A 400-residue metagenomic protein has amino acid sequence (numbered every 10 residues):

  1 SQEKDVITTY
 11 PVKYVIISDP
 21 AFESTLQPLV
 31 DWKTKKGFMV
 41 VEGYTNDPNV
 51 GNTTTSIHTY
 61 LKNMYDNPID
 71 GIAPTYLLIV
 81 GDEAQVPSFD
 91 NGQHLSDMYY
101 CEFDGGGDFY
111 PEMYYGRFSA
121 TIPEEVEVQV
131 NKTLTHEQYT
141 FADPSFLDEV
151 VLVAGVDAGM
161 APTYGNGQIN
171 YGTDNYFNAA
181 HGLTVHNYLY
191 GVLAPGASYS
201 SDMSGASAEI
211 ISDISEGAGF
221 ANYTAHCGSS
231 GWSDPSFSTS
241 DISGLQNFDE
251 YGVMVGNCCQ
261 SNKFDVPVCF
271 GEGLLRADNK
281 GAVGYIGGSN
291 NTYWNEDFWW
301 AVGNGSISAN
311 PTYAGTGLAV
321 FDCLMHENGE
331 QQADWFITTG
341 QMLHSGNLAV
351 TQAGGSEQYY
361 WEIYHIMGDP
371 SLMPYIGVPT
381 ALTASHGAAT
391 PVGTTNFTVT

Functional and structural regions predicted by a protein language model:
S1-T400: Cysteine-dependent hydrolase recognition
